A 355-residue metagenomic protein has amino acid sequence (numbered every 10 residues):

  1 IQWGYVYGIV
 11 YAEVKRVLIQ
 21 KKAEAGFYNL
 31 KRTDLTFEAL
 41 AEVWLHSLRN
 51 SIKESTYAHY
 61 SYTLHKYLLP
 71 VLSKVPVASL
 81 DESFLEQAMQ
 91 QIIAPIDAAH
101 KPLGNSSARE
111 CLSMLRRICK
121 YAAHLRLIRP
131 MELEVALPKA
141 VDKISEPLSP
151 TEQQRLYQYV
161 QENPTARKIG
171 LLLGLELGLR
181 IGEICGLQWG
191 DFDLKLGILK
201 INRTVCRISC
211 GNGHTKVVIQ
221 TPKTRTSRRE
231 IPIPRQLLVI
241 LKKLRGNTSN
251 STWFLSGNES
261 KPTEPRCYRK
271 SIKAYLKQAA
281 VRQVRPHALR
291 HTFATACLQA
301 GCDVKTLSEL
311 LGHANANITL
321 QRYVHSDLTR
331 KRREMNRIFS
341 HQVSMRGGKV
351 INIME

Functional and structural regions predicted by a protein language model:
I1-D34, T224: Short, surface-exposed polybasic/aromatic micro-patch for ligand or macromolecular engagement
I1-V6, R203-S209: Short, Arg/Lys-rich segments that mark the N-terminal edge of DNA/RNA- and chromatin-recognition modules
W3-Y7, I198, R228-P232: Well-ordered beta-strand positions in beta-sheet-rich domains
V6-I9, L30-T33, L45-L127, D142 (+3 more regions): N-terminal core-binding DNA-recognition domain of tyrosine site-specific recombinases/integrases
K101, Q154, Q158-R167, L177 (+6 more regions): Short, basic (Lys/Arg/His-rich) helix/loop patches that form interaction surfaces in the mid-to-C-terminal regions
K101-N105, R109-C111, H124, I128-P130 (+3 more regions): Basic, Lys/Arg- and aromatic-enriched nucleic-acid-binding interface segment
P147, V205, L311-R337: Catalytic-site neighborhood detector that most strongly recognizes the C-terminal catalytic loop/helix of tyrosine
L196, R207-S209, T215-R228, R235-L237 (+2 more regions): C-terminal secondary-structure termini that scaffold catalytic or DNA-interacting sites
